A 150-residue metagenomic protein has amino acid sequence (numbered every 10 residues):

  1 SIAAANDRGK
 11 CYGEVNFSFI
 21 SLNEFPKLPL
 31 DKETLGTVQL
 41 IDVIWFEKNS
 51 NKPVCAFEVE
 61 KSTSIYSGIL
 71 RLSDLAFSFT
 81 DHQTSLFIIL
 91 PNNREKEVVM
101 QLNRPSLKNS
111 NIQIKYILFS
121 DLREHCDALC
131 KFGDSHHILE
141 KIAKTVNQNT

Functional and structural regions predicted by a protein language model:
I2-A3, E58, L118: Structural signal for conserved beta-strand scaffold positions within catalytic alpha/beta enzyme cores
I2-N51: Active-site metal-binding core of divalent-cation-utilizing nuclease and nuclease-like domains
R8-G9, T63, N93, R123: Residue-level detector of flexible, active-site-proximal loop/helix-junction positions within diverse enzyme catalytic
N16, S21, D31, R71 (+2 more regions): Serine/threonine-rich low-complexity intrinsically disordered regions
L28-V38, N51-Q113: Catalytic cores of nucleic-acid endonucleases
N92-T150: Domain-level recognition of nuclease-like catalytic cores that cleave nucleotide substrates
